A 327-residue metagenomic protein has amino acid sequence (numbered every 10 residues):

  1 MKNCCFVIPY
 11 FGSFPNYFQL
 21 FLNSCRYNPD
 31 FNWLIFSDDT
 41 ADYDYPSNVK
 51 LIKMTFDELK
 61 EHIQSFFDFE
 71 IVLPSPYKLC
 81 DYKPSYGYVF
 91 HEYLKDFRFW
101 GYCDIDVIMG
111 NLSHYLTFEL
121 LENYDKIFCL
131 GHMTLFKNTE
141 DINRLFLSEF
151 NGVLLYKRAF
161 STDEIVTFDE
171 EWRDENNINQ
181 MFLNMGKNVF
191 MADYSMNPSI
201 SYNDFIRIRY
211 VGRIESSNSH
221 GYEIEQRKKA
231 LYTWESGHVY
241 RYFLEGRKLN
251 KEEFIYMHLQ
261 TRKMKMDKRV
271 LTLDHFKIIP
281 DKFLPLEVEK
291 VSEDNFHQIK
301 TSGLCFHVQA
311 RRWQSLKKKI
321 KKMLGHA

Functional and structural regions predicted by a protein language model:
M1-L20: N-proximal low-complexity "stem/linker" segments adjacent to membrane-targeting elements
I8-Y10, I35-S37, C103: Short beta-strand/turn micro-motifs composed of small residues that flank or help shape donor/cofactor-binding pockets
L22-N32: Short, acidic, metal-binding catalytic loop of nucleotide-sugar glycosyltransferases
D38, D42-K95: Active-site-proximal specificity loops/subdomain of glycosyltransferases
K83-F128: GT-A fold catalytic core of metal-dependent nucleotide-sugar glycosyltransferases, centered on the diacidic
N123-D141: Short beta-strand-to-loop element that shapes/binds the nucleotide-sugar donor at the catalytic cleft/hinge
L145-V291, N295: Catalytic core and acceptor-binding pocket of nucleotide-sugar-dependent glycosyltransferases
H297-A327: Boundary detector for helix-to-coil junctions that initiate low-complexity/charged tails
